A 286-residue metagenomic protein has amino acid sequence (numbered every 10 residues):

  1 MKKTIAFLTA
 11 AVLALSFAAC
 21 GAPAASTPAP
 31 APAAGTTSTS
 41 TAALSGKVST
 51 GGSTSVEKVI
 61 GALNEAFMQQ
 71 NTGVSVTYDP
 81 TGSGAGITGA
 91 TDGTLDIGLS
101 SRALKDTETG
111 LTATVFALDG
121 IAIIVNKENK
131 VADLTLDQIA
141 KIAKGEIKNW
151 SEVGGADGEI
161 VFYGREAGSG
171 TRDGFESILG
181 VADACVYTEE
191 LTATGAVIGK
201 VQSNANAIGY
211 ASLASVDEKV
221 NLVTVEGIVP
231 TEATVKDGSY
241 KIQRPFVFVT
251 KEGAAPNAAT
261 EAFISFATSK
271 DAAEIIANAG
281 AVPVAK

Functional and structural regions predicted by a protein language model:
M1-T9: Positively charged n-region of N-terminal signal peptides that target proteins for export
T4, G21-D92, G98-K286: Exported/periplasmic ABC-transporter solute-binding proteins
L15-A19: C-terminal motif of bacterial Sec signal peptides marking the signal peptidase cleavage site
